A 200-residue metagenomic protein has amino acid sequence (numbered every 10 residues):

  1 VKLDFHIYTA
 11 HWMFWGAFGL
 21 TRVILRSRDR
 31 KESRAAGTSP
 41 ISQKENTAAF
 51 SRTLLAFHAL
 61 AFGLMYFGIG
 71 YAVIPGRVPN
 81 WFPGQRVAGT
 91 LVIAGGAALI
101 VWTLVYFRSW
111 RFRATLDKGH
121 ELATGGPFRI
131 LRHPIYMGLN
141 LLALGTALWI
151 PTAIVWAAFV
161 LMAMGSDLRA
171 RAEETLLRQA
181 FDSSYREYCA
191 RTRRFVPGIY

Functional and structural regions predicted by a protein language model:
V1-T124, L141-Y200: Membrane-anchoring alpha-helices and their flanking helix-loop junctions
T124-G125, R129-M137: Histidine-centered phosphotransfer motif of kinases
